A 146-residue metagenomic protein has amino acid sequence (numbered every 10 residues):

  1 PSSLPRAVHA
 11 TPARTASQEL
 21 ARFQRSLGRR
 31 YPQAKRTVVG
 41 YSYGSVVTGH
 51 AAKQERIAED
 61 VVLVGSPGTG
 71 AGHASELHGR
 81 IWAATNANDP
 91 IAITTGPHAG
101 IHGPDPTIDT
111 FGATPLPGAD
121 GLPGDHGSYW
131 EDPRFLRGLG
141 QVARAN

Functional and structural regions predicted by a protein language model:
P1-R22, G28-A34, A52-N146: Lipolytic serine-hydrolase domain surface
V39-T48: Gly/Ala-rich beta-loop-alpha elbow adjacent to hydrolase catalytic centers
